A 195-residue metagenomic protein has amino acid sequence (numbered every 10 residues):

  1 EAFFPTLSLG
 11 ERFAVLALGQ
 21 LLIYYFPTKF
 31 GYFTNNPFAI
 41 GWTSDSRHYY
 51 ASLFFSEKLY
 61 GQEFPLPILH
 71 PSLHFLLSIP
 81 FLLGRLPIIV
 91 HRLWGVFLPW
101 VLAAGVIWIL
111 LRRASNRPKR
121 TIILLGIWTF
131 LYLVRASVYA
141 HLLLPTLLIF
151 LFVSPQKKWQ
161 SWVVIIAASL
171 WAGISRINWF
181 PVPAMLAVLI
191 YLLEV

Functional and structural regions predicted by a protein language model:
E1-G10, I109-S115, I149-W159, V188-V195: Structural signal for the C-terminal ends of transmembrane alpha-helices and the immediately following loop
E1-K29: Start-transfer (signal-anchor) and selected internal transmembrane alpha helices of multi-pass inner/ER membrane
I23-L53, E57, G61-L77, R85-L86: Extracytoplasmic catalytic/substrate-binding loops of multi-pass membrane glycan-assembly enzymes
P67-P71, L83-G105: Loop-to-helix entry region of an early transmembrane alpha helix in multi-pass inner-membrane enzymes
L93-L125: Transmembrane-helix motifs of polytopic, lipid-linked glycan transferases
R117-L125, H141-W171, V195: Short hydrophobic alpha-helices at membrane interfaces in multi-pass membrane enzymes
I127-F130, W162-N178, P183-V188: Membrane-interface alpha helices of multi-pass inner-membrane proteins
L133-L143: Short acidic/glycine- and proline-prone juxtamembrane loop motifs at membrane-interface regions of multi-pass membrane
